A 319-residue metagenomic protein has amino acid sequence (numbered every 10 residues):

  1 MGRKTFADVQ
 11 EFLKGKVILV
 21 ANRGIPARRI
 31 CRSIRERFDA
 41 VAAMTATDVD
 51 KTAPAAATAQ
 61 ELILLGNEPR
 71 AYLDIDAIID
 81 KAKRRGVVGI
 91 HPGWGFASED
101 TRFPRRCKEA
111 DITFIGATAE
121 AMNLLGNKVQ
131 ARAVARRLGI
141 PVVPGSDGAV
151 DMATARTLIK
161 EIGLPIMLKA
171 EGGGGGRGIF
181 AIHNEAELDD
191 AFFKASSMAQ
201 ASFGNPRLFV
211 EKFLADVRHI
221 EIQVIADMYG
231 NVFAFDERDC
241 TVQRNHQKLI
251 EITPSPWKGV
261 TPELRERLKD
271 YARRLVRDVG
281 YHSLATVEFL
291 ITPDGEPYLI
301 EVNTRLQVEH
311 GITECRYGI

Functional and structural regions predicted by a protein language model:
M1-V287, I291-Y317: N-terminal beta-alpha lobe that positions the nucleotide/phosphoryl donor in ATP/NTP-coupled carboxylate activation
